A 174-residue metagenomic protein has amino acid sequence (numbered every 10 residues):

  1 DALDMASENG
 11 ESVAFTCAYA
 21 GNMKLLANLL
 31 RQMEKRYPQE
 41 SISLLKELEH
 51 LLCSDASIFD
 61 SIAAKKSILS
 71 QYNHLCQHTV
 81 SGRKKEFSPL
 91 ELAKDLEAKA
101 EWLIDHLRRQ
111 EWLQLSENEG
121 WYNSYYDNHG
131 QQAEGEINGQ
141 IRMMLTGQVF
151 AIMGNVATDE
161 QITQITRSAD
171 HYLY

Functional and structural regions predicted by a protein language model:
D1-Y174: Acidic, mature catalytic/reactive cores of soluble proteins
